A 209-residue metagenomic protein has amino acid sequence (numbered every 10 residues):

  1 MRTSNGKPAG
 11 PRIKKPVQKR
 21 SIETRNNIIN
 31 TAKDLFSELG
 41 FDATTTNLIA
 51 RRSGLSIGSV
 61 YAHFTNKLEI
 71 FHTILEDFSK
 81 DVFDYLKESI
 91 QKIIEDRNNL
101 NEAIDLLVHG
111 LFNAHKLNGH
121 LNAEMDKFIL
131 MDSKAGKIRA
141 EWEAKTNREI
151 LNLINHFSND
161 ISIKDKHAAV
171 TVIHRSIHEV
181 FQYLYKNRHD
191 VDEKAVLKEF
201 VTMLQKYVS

Functional and structural regions predicted by a protein language model:
M1-E23: N-terminal intrinsically disordered/low-complexity leader segments
I13-P16, E23, N27, T31 (+2 more regions): Helix-turn-helix
N27-L35, D81, L106, G110: Pre-recognition alpha-helix immediately N-terminal to the DNA-recognition helix within helix-turn-helix or winged-helix
T73, D77, E88-L117, I173: Hydrophobic alpha-helical connector segments
K80-K87, E102, N113-L117, S133-S158 (+3 more regions): Amphipathic alpha-helical packing segments from all-alpha helical-bundle domains
I90-Q91, E95, E102, A114-K134 (+2 more regions): Amphipathic alpha-helical segments used for helix-helix packing
A123, G136, H156-M203: Hydrophobic/aromatic-rich alpha-helical bundle segments in the mid-to-C-terminal region
